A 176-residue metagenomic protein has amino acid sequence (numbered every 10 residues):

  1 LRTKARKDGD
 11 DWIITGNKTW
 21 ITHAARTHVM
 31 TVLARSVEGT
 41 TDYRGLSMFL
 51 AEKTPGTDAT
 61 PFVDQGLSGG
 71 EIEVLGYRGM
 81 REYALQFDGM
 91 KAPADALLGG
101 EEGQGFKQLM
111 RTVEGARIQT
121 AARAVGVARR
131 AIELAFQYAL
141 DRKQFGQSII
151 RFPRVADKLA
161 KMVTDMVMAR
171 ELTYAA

Functional and structural regions predicted by a protein language model:
L1, H28, G45, R81-Y83: Residues that flank catalytic or metal-binding motifs in active/ligand-binding sites
T3-R6: A structural signal for short hydrophobic beta-strand segments in well-ordered beta-sheet cores
D8-D10, R35-G39, K53-G56, D88-D95: Short loop segments at secondary-structure junctions
G9-I13, V29, E82: A generic structural signal for beta-strand entry/edge sites
T15-Q65: A short core secondary-structure module
Q65-V167: Glycine-rich beta->alpha junctions and the first turn(s) of the following alpha-helix
